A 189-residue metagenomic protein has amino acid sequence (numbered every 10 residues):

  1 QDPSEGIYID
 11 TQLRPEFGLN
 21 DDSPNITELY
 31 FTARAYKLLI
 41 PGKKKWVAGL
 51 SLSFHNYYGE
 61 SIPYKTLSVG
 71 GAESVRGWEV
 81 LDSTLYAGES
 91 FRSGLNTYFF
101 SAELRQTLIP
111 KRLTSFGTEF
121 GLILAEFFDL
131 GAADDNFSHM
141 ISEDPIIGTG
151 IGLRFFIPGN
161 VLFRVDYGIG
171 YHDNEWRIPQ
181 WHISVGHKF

Functional and structural regions predicted by a protein language model:
Q1-T118, L122, E126, D134: C-terminal outer-membrane beta-barrel translocator/porin domains of Gram-negative envelope proteins and their
D21, Y86-S93, F137-E143, G152 (+1 more regions): Short, contiguous acidic/charged loop-to-helix segments that flank catalytic cores in large enzymes
G59-E60, K65-T66, T149, Y167-I169 (+2 more regions): Outer-membrane beta-barrel domain signature
D129: Short basic (Lys/Arg) and small-residue
A133-F137, L162-R164: Short small-residue beta-strand/loop micro-motif enriched in glycine and branched aliphatics
G148-R154: Short glycine-rich, acidic/polar surface loops and turns
F155, R177-F189: Outer-membrane beta-barrel "beta-signal"
I157-G159: Short loop/turn positions at the edges of beta-strands in beta-sheet-rich folds
